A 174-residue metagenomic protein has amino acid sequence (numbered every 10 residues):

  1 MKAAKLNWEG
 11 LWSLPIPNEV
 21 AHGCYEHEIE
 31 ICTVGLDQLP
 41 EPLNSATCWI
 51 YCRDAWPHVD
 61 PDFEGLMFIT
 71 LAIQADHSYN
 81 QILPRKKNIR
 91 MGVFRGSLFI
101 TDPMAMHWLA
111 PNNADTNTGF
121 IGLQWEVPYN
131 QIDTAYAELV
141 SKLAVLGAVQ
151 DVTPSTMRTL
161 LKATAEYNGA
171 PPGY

Functional and structural regions predicted by a protein language model:
M1-A46: Non-heme Fe(II)/2-oxoglutarate
L39-W108, G119: Catalytic core of non-heme Fe(II) oxygenases with the double-stranded beta-helix
Q81-Y174: Catalytic core of Fe(II)/2-oxoglutarate
